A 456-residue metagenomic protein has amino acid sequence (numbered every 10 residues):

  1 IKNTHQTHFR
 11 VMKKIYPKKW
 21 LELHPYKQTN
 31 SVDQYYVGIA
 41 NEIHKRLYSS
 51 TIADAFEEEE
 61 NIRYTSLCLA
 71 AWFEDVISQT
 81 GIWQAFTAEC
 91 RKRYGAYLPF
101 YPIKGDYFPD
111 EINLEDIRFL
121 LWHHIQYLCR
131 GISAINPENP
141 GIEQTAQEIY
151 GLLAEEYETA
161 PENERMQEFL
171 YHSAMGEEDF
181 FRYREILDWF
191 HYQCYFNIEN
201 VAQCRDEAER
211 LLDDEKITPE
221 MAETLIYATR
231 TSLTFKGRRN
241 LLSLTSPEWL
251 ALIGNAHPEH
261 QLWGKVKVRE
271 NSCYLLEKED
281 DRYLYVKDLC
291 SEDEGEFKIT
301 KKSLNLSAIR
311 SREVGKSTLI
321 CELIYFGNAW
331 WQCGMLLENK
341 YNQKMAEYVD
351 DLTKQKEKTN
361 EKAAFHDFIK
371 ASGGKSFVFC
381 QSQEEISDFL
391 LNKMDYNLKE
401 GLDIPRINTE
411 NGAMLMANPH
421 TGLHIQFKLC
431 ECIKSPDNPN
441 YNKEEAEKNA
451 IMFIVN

Functional and structural regions predicted by a protein language model:
H5-R269, Y325-N456: Mixed-charge, low-complexity intrinsically disordered regions
G264-D280: Structural detector for short beta-strands of small beta-barrel domains
E279, E322-I324: Structured loops at beta-to-helix junctions and adjacent beta-edge loops in soluble globular domains
R282-K287: Short aromatic-glycine-enriched beta-strand elements
D293-S303: A short macromolecule-binding patch
S303-E322: Short nucleic-acid-contacting surface segments enriched for D/E, G, S/T with interspersed K/R
